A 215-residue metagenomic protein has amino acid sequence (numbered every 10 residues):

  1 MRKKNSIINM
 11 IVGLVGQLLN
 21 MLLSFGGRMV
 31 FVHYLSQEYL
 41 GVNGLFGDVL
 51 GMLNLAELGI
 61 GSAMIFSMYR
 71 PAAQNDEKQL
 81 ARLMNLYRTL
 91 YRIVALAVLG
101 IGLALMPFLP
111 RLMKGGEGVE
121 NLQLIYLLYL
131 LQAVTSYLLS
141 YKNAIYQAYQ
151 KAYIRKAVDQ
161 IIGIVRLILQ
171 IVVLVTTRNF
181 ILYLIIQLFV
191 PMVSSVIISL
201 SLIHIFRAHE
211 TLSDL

Functional and structural regions predicted by a protein language model:
M1-L23, K78-N85, T89, E120-L122 (+3 more regions): N-terminal membrane topogenesis motif
R2-K4, L35-Y39, L50-I93, P110-K114 (+2 more regions): Transmembrane-helix boundary and interhelical linker motifs in polytopic inner-membrane proteins
N5-Y69, L99-L103, Q132, L167 (+1 more regions): Signature of the first transmembrane helix
L19, Y91-R207, S213: Hydrophobic transmembrane helix module of multi-pass membrane transport proteins
L23, L35-E38, Q79, L138 (+1 more regions): Alpha-helical protein-protein interaction elements
L35, L212-L215: Generic leucine side-chain signal with a strong bias for well-ordered alpha-helical environments
